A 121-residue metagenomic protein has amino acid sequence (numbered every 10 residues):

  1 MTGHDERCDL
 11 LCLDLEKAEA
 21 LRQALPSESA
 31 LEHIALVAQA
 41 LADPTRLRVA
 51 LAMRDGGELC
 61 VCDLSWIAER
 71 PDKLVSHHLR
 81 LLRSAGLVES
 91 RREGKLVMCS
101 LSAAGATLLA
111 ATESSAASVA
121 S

Functional and structural regions predicted by a protein language model:
M1-L41, S121: N-terminal leader segment of winged-helix/HTH proteins
E28-P71, E93, V97-A104: N-terminal helix-turn-helix DNA-binding core of bacterial DNA-binding proteins
R48-L51, R83, A110: A cross-family signal for key residues in well-ordered alpha-helices that form functional helical elements
W66, R83-S84: Alpha-helical residues within the helix-turn-helix
L79-R80: Short, hydrophobic-biased segments on the C-terminal half of alpha helices that form "recognition helices"
A104-A110: Short, charged/polar, Gly/Pro-enriched secondary-structure boundary elements
